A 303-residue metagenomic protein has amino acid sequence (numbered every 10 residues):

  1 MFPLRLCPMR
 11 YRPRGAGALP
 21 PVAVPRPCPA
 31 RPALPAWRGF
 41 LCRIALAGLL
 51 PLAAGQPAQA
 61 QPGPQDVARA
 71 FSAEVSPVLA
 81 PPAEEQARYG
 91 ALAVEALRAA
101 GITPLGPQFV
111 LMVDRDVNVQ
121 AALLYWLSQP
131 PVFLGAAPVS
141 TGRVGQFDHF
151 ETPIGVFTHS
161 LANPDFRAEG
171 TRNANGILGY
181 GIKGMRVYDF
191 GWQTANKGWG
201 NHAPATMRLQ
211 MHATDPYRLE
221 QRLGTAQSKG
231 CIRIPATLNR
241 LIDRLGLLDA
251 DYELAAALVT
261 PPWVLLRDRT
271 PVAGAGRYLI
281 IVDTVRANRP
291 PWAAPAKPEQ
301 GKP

Functional and structural regions predicted by a protein language model:
F2, G17, A45, L49-P51 (+2 more regions): N-terminal pre-domains immediately preceding structured catalytic cores
L4-L6, L19, L34, L41 (+1 more regions): Leucine-biased recognition of intrinsically disordered, low-complexity hydrophobic segments
R12-P13, V22-A45: Bacterial N-terminal signal peptides that target proteins for export
